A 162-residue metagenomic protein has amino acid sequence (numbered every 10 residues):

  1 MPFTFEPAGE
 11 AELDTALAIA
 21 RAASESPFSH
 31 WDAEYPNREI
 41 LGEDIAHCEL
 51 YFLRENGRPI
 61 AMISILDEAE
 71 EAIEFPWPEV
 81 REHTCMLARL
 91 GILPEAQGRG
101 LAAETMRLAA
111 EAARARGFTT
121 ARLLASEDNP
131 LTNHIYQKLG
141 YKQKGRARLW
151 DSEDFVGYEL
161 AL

Functional and structural regions predicted by a protein language model:
F3-A18: A short beta-loop-alpha structural element at the N-terminal edge of CoA-dependent acyl/N-acetyltransferase catalytic
R21, Q137-R146: Conserved acetyl-CoA-binding loop of GNAT-fold acetyltransferases
R21-E43: Conserved GNAT-fold acetyl-CoA-binding loop/helix
E49-D67: Conserved beta-hairpin
S64-R89, Q97, D151: Conserved acyl-donor/pantetheine-binding loop and adjacent beta-alpha core of acyl/acetyltransferases and related
I92, G98-E111, H134-K138: Conserved acetyl-CoA-binding loop-helix of GNAT-fold acetyltransferases
M106, A113-A125: Conserved GNAT acetyl-CoA-binding A-motif
L123-N133, L149-E153: Conserved beta-strand-loop-alpha-helix junction that forms the acyl-donor binding cleft
